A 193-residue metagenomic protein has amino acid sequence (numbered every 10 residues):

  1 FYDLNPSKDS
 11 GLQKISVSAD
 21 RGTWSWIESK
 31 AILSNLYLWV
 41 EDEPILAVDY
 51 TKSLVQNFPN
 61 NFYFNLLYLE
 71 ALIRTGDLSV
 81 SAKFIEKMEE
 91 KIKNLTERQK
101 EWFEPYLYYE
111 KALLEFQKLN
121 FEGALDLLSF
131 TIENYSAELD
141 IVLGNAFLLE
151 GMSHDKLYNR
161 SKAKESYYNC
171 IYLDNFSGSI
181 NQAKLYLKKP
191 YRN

Functional and structural regions predicted by a protein language model:
F1-V17, I32: Short coil/linker segments at helix-helix boundaries
N5, V40-E41, T75, K118 (+1 more regions): Structural motif corresponding to the intra-repeat A-B loop/turn of tetratricopeptide repeats
L12-D20, K52-Q56, E86-T96, S129-S136 (+1 more regions): Amphipathic alpha-helical segments of tetratricopeptide repeats
W24-W26, P59, W102, I141 (+1 more regions): Residue signature of alpha-solenoid helical repeat architecture, marking inter-repeat boundaries and helix-start
I32, L67, F103-E110, V142-L149 (+1 more regions): "A position-specific structural signal for the A-helix of alpha-solenoid helical repeats
